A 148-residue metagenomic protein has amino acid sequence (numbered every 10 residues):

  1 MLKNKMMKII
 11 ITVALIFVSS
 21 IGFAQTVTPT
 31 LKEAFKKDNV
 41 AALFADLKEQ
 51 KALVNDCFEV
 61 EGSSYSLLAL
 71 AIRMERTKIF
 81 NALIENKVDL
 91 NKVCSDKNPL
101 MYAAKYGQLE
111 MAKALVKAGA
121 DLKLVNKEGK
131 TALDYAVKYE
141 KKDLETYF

Functional and structural regions predicted by a protein language model:
I9-S19: Sec-dependent N-terminal signal peptides
S20-A24: Sec/Tat signal peptide C-region and signal peptidase I cleavage site
T26-E33, N55-L68, V93-P99, V125-T131: Ankyrin-repeat boundary/"N-cap" motif
A42, K78-I79, E110-M111, D143-L144: Conserved ankyrin/ankyrin-like repeat signature
L47-V54, N81-L90, K113-D121, Y147: Ankyrin repeat domain, specifically the short helix-to-loop turn at the C-terminus of the second helix of each repeat
L122-F148: Leucine-rich solenoid repeat scaffolds
